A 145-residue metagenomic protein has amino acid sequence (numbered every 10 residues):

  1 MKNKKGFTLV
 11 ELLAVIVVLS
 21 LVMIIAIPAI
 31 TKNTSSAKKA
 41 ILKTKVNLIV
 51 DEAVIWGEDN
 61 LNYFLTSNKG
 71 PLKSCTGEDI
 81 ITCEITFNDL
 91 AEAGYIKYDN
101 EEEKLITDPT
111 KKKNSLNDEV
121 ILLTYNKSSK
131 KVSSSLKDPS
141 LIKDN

Functional and structural regions predicted by a protein language model:
N3-I30: N-terminal single-pass transmembrane signal-anchor helix
K4, T44, L48, I85: Short, well-structured alpha-helical interface segments that form or flank functional binding sites
A29-D51: Aliphatic-rich helix starts adjacent to a transmembrane/signal segment
V46-F64: N-terminal alpha-helical signal peptides/signal-anchor transmembrane segments
I49, A53, I85, I121-L123 (+1 more regions): Hydrophobic beta-strand residues in large extracellular and virion-surface proteins
Y63-N126: Extracellular/periplasmic head regions of type IV pilus-like filament subunits
L122-N145: Low-complexity, S/T/G/P-rich flexible repeat/linker segments used as non-globular hinges and stalks within
